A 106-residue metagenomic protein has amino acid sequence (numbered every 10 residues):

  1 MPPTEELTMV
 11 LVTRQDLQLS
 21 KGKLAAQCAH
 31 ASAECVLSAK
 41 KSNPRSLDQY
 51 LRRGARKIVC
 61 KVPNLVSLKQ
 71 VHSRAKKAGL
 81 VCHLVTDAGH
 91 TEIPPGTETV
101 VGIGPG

Functional and structural regions predicted by a protein language model:
P2-S42: Glycine- and Gly-Pro-enriched alpha-helical subdomains that act as flexible, kink-prone "lid/hinge" or packing modules
V10-V12, R53-P63, K76-G106: Short basic, glycine-rich beta-strand/loop surfaces that mediate nucleic-acid
Q15, N43-L47, G89: Glycine-rich, flexible loop/turn motifs
Q18, D48-L51, P94: Generic, ordered loop/turn and secondary-structure boundary motif
G22-L24, V71, P95: Short, well-ordered secondary-structure micro-motifs
A26-A29, S73-K77: Short, solvent-exposed amphipathic alpha-helical segments in soluble enzyme and RNA/protein-processing domains
A29, E34-L65: Compact, glycine-rich, soluble single-domain proteins
V66-S73: Short amphipathic alpha-helices within nucleic acid-binding modules
